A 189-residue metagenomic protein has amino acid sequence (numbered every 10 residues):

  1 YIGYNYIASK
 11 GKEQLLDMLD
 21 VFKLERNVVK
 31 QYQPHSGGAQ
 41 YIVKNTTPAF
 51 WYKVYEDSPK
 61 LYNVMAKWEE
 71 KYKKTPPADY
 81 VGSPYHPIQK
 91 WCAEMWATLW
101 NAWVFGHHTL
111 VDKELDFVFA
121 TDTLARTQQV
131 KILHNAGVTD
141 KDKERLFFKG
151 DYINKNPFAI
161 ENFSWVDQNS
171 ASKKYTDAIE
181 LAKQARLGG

Functional and structural regions predicted by a protein language model:
Y1-G189: Glycosyltransferase catalytic domains, chiefly GT-A lineage
